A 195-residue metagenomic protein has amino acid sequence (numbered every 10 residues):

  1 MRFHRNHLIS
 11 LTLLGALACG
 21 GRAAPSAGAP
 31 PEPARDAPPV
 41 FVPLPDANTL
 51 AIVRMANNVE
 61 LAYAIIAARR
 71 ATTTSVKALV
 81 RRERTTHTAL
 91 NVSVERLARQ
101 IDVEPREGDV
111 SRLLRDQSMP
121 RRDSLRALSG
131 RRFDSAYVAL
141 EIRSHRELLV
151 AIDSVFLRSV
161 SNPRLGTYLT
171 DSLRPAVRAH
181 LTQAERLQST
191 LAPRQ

Functional and structural regions predicted by a protein language model:
M1-L17: Sec-dependent bacterial lipoprotein signal peptides
G20-Q195: His/Met- and acidic-residue-enriched segments that coordinate or traffic transition-metal cofactors and support
